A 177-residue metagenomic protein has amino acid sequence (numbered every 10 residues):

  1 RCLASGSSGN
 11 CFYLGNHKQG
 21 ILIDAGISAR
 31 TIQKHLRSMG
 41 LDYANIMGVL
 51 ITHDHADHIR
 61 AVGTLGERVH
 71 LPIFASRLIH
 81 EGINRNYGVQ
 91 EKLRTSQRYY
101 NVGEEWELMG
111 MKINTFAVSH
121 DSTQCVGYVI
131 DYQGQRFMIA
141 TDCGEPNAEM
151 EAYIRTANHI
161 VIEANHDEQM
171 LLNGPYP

Functional and structural regions predicted by a protein language model:
R1-M39, Q124-D142: Conserved beta-strand hairpin/beta-sheet module of binuclear metal-dependent hydrolase folds, prominently
I23-G26, I46-D54, F74-R77, M138-T141 (+1 more regions): Active-site neighborhood of phospho(di)ester-bond hydrolases with catalytic His/Asp-centered motifs
R30-A75: Active-site metal-binding motif and surrounding structural segment of the metallo-beta-lactamase
I46, R94, A157-N158: Short, well-ordered alpha-helix to beta-strand connector turns
R77-G127, D131-G134: Metallo-beta-lactamase
T115, S122, I139-A148: Active-site glycine-rich loop that binds ribose-phosphate moieties when present
A148-P177: Cap/insert and terminal regions of metallo-dependent hydrolase folds
